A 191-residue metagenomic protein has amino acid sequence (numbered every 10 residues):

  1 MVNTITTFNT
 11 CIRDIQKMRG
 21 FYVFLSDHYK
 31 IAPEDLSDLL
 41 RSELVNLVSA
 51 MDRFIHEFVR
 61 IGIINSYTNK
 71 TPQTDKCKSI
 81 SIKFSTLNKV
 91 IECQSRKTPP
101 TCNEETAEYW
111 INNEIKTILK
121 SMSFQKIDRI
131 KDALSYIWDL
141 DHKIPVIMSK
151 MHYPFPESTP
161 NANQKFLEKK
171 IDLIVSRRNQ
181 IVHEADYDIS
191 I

Functional and structural regions predicted by a protein language model:
M1-T4, P160, L167: Amphipathic alpha-helical coiled-coil segments and their boundaries
M1-V45, S49, F54-I64, T68-S79: Charged alpha-helical initiation segments
T10-K17, Y136-L140, E168-S176: Amphipathic, heptad-repeat alpha-helices with coiled-coil/zipper character that mediate oligomerization and scaffolding
I31-A32, T159-N163: Short amphipathic alpha-helical segments at helix-loop
A32, K126, S190-I191: Helix N-cap and loop-to-helix transition residues
D38-L39, N163-K165: Low-complexity, glycine/proline/serine-enriched flexible coil segments that act as short hinges or interruptions within
N46-L47, V59-P160: Helix-loop junctions and short alpha-helical segments
L167-S190: Histidine-centered, metal-coordinating catalytic motifs and their short helical/loop contexts
